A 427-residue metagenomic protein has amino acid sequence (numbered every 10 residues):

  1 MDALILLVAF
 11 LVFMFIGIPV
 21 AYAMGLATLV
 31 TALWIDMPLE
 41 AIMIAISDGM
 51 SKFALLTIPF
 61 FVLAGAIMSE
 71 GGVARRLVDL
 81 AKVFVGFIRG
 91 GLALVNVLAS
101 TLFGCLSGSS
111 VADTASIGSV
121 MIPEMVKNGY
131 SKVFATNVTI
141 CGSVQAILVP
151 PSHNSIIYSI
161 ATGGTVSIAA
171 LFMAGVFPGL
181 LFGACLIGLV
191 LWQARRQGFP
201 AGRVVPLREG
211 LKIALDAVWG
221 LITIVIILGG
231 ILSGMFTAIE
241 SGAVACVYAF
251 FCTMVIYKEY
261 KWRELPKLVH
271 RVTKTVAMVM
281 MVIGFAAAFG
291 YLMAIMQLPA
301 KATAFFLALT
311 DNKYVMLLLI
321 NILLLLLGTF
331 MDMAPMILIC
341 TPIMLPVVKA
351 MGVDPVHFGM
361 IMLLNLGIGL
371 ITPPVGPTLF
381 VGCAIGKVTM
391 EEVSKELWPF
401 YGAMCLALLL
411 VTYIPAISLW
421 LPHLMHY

Functional and structural regions predicted by a protein language model:
M1-Y427: Alpha-helical transmembrane segments of multi-pass membrane transport proteins
